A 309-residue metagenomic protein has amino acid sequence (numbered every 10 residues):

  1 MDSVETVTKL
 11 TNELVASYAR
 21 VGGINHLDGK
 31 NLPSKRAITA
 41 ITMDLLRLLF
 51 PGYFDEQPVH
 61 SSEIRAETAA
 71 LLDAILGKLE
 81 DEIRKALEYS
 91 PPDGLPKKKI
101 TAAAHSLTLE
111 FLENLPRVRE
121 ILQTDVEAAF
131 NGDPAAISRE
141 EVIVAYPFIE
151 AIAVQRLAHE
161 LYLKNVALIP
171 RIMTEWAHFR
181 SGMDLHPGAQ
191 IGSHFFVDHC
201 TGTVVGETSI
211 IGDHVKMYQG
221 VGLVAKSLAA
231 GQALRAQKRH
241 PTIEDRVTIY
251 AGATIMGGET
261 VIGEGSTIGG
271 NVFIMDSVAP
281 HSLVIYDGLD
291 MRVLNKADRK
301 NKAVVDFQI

Functional and structural regions predicted by a protein language model:
M1-E175, K300-I309: Terminal amphipathic alpha-helical/low-complexity segments used for targeting or macromolecular assembly
P58, A86-L95, E127, E160-T174 (+4 more regions): Short, surface-exposed, charge-dense and proline/glycine-enriched linear segments
I137-R139, R156, H178-R180, Y218 (+1 more regions): Residue-level signal for pocket-adjacent positions within structured domains
M173-L185, L228-A233: Short gly/ser/thr-rich secondary-structure transition/capping motifs
S181, H186-P187, G192-S193, D198-E207 (+11 more regions): Left-handed beta-helix
Q232-H240: Regulatory activation segment
M275-V278, K296-R299, F307-I309: C-terminal functional extensions of proteins
